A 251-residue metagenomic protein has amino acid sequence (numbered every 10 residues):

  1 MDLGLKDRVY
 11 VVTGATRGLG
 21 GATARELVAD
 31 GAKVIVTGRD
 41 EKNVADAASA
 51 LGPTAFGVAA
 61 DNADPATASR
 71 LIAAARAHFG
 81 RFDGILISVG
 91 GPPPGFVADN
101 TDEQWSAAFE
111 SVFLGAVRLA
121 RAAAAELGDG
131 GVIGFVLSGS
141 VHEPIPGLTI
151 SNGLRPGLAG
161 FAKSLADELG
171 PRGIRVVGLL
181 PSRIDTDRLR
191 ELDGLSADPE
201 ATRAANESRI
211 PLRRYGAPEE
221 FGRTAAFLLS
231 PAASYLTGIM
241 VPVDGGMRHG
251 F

Functional and structural regions predicted by a protein language model:
V9, T16-R17: Conserved glycine-rich cofactor-binding loop
F96-V97, T101-F109, N206: Substrate-binding pocket helix/loop in short-chain dehydrogenase/reductase
A125, D167-E168, S234: Alpha-helical segment proximal to the catalytic Tyr-Lys
G134-L158, A162-P171, R183-I184: Catalytic loop of short-chain dehydrogenase/reductase
E143, A226, T237-F251: Short C-terminal tail/terminal secondary-structure segment of NAD(P)H-dependent dehydrogenase/reductase domains
G170, R175, L236-G238: Short, small/polar-rich loop/turn modules that mediate ligand/substrate recognition or access, typified
V176, L180-L192: Short, flexible catalytic-loop segment of classical short-chain dehydrogenase/reductase
